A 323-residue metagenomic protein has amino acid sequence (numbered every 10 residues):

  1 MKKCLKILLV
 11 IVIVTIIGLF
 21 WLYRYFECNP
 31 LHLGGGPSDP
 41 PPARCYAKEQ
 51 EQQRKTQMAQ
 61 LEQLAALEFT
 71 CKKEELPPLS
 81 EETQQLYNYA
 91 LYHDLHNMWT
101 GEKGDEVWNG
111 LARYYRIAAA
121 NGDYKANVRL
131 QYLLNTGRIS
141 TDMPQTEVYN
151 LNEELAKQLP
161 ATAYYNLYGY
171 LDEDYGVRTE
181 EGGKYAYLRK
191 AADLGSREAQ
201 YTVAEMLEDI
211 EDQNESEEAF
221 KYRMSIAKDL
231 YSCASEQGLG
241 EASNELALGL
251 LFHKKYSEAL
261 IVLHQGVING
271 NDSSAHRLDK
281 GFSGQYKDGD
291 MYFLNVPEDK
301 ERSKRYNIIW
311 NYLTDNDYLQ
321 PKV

Functional and structural regions predicted by a protein language model:
M1-I16: N-terminal Sec-pathway targeting helices
W21-G110, N121: N-terminal leader/linker segments that initiate helical-solenoid repeat arrays
E75, I117-A118, E153-L155, K190-A191 (+3 more regions): Canonical positions in the second alpha-helix
L79-L86, H96, N121-Y124, G137-R138 (+10 more regions): Short helix-capping/linker turns of helical repeat alpha-solenoids
A90-G104, Q131-D142, Y168-R178, A204-A219 (+3 more regions): Short coil/turn linking the two alpha-helices of tandem helical-hairpin repeats
K103-R113, S140-L151, G176-Y187, N214-L230 (+2 more regions): Structural signature of tandem alpha-helical TPR/SEL1-like repeats, specifically the intra-repeat loop/turn
Y201-K254, I261-I268: Alpha-helical adaptor scaffolds
R223-I226, S257-D272, D279-N316: TPR/TPR-like (Sel1-like) alpha-helical repeat modules
